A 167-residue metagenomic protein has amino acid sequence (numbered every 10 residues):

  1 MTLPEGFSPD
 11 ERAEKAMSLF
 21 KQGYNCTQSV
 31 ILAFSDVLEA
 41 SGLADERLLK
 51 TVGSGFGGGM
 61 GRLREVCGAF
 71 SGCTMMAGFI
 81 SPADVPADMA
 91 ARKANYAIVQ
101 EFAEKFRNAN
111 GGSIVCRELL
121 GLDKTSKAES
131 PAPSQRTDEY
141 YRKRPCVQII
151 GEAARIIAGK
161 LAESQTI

Functional and structural regions predicted by a protein language model:
M1-G23: Polybasic, low-complexity association/targeting segments
T2-P9, I31-G55, S126-P131: Acidic-glycine-rich active-site phosphate/pyrophosphate-binding loop
E14-K21, G55-R64, M89, D138-R144: A short glycine/serine-rich beta->alpha loop
C26, C67, C116: Short cysteine clusters
L32-D36, M75-P82, R155-G159: Short glycine/serine- and small hydrophobic-enriched flexible loop segments
V37-L49, A77-I98, Q165: Phosphate-handling active-site elements
M60-M75: Conserved phosphate/anionic-ligand binding catalytic regions in large, soluble enzymes, centered on
N95-I167: C-terminal binding/interaction regions
